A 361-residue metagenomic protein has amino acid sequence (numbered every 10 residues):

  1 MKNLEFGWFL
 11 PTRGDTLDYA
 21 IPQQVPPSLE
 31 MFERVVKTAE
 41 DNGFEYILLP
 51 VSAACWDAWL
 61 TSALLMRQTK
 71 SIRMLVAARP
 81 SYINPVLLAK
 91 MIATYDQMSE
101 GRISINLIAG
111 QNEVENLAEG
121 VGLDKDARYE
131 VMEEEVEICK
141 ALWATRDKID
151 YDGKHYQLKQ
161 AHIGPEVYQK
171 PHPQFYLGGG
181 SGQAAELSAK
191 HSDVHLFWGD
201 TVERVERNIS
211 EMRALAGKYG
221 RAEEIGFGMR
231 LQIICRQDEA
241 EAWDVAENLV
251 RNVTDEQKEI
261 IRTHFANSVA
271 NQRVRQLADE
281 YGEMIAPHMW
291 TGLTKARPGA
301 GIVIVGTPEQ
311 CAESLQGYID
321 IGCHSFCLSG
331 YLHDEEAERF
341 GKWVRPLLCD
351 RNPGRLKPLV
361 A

Functional and structural regions predicted by a protein language model:
M1-K2, K37-D41, A63-S71, I92 (+4 more regions): Acidic (Asp/Glu)-rich catalytic clusters
M1-T69, Y168-P173, V360: N-terminal beta1-alpha1-beta2 module of alpha/beta enzyme domains
K2-R13, E119-V121, K125-Y168, D200-D320 (+1 more regions): An alpha-helical appendage that flanks or caps ligand/catalytic pockets
L4-W8, I47-L49, R73-A78, I103-L107 (+4 more regions): Hydrophobic faces of well-ordered beta-strands that scaffold small-molecule active sites in alpha/beta enzyme cores
F6, A39, G43, L65 (+9 more regions): Conserved, mostly hydrophobic/aromatic
Q24-A39, L88-M91, G178-L187, A246 (+1 more regions): Short, acidic/polar
Y46-L65, G199-E203, L328-G341: Glycine-rich, proline-tolerant flexible connector loops at the mouths of alpha/beta enzymes
A58-V76, V131-E135, G217-Y219, F340-L356: Alpha-helix-loop-beta-strand connector modules within alpha/beta enzyme cores
